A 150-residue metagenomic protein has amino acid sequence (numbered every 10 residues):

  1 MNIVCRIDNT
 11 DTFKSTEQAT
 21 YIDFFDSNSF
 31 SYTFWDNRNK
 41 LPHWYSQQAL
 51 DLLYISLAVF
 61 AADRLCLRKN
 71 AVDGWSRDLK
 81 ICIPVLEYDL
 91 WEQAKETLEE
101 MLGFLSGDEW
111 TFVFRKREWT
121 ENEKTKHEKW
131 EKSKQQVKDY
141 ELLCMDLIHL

Functional and structural regions predicted by a protein language model:
M1-L142, I148: RNA-binding accessory domains that recognize and position tRNA/RNA substrates
